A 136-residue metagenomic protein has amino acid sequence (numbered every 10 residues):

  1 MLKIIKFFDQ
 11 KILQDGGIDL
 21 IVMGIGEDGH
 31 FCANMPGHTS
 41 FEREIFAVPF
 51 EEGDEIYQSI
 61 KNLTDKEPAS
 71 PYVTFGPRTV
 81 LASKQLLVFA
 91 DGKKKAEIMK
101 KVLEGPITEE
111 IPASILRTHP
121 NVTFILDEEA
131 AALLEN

Functional and structural regions predicted by a protein language model:
M1-N136: Conserved phosphate- and dinucleotide-binding cores of soluble alpha/beta proteins, encompassing both enzyme active
